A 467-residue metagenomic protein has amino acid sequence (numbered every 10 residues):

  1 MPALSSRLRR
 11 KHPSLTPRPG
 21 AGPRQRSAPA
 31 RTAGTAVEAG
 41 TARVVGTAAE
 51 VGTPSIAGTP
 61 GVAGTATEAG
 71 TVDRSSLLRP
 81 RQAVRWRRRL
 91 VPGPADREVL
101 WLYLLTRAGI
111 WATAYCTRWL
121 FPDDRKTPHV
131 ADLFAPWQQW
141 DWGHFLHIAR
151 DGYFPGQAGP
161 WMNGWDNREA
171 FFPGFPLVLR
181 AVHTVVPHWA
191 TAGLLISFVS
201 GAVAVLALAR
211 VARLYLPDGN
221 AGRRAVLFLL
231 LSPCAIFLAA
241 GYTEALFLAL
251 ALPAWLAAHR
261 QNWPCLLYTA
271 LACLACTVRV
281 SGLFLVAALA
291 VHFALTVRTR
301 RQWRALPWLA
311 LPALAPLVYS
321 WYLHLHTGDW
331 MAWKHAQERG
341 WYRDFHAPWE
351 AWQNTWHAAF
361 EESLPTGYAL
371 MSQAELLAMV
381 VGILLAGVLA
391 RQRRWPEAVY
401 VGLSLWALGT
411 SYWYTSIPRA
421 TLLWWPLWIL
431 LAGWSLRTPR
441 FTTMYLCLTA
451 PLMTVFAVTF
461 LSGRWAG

Functional and structural regions predicted by a protein language model:
T106-D123, L274, V286-G382, P396-V401: Membrane-lumen/periplasm interface segments of specific transmembrane helices in polyprenyl phosphate-linked
P136-P155, W161-V186, P348-T355: Short hydrophobic/aromatic helix or loop-helix immediately within or flanking a transmembrane segment in polytopic
N163-G164, E169, P173, L177 (+2 more regions): Loop-to-helix entry region of an early transmembrane alpha helix in multi-pass inner-membrane enzymes
A181, L195-Y215, V381-L385: Transmembrane-helix motifs of polytopic, lipid-linked glycan transferases
T191-A192, A209-L231, W395-V399: Transmembrane-helix signature of polytopic, membrane-embedded enzymes that assemble or transfer cell-envelope glycans
L230, F237, A251-A258, C265-F293 (+2 more regions): Membrane-interface alpha helices of multi-pass inner-membrane proteins
A240-L246, I417: Short acidic/glycine- and proline-prone juxtamembrane loop motifs at membrane-interface regions of multi-pass membrane
A310-A313, R437-G467: Signature aromatic-anchored transmembrane alpha helix within multi-pass, membrane-resident enzymes that catalyze glycan
